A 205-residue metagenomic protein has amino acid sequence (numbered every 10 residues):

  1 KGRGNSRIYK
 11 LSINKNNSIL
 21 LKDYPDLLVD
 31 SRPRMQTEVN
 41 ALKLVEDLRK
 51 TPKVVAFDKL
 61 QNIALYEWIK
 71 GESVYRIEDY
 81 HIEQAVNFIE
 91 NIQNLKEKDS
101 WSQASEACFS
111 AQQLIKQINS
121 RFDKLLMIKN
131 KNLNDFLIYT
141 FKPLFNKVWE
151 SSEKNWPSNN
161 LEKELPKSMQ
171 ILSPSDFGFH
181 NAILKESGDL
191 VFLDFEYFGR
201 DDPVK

Functional and structural regions predicted by a protein language model:
K1-G2: Protein kinase glycine-rich loop
N5-N119, K124: ATP-binding pocket architecture of kinase catalytic cores
N17, N62, M169-I171, D189-V191: The start of beta-strands in P-loop NTPase/AAA+ ATPase cores
L28-V29, S73, A182, R200-D202: Conserved protein kinase catalytic core
K70, F179, Y197-G199: Short, glycine/acidic-enriched loop or turn micro-motifs at the edges of active sites
E97-S175, E186: An alpha-helical support segment within catalytic cores of ATP-dependent transferases
L172, L184-K205: Active-site Asp-x-Gly
G178-H180, L184: Catalytic-loop Lys-Pro-X-Asn motif of eukaryotic-like protein kinases
